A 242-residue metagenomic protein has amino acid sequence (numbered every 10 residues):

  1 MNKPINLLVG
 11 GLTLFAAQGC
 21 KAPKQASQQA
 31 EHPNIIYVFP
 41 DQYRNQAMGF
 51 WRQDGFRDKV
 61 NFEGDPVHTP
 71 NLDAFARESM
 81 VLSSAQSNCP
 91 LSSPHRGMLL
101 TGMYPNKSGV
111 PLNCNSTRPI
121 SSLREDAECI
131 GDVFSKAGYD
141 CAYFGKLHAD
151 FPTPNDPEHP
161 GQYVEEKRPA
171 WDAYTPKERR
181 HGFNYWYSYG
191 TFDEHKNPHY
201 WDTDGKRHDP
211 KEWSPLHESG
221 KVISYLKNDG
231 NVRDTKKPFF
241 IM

Functional and structural regions predicted by a protein language model:
K3-P4, G11-L12, C20-M242: Formylglycine-dependent sulfatase
